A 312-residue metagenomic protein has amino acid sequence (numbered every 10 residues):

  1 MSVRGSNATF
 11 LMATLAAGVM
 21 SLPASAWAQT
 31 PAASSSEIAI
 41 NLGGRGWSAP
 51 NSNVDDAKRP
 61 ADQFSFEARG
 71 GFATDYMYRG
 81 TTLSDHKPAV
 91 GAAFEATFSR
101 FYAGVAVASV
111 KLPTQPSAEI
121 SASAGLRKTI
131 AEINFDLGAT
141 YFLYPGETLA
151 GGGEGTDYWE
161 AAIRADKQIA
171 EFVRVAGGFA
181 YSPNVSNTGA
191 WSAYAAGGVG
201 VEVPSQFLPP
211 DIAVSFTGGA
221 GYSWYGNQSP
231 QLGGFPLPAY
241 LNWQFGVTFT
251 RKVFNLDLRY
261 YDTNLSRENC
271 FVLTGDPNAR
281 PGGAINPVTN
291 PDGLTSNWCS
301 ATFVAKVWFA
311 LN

Functional and structural regions predicted by a protein language model:
S25-E67, R79-T81: Outer-membrane beta-barrel biogenesis signature
I40-W47, K58, N227-P236, R267-T295: Solvent-exposed loop segments that connect transmembrane elements
D55-S65, T114, T129-N134, I169-R174 (+3 more regions): Short loop/turn motifs that connect adjacent beta-strands in outer-membrane beta-barrel proteins
D62-F64, H86-V90, P116-I120, I133 (+5 more regions): Residues that define the transmembrane beta-barrel architecture of outer-membrane proteins
F66-G70, S99-V105, A122, F135-L137 (+7 more regions): Transmembrane beta-strands of outer-membrane beta-barrel proteins
F72-Y78, F98-R100, V107-K111, K128 (+8 more regions): Transmembrane beta-strands of outer-membrane beta-barrel pores
T156-P238, Y260-T263: Detector for outer-membrane/organellar transmembrane beta-barrel domains, recognizing the amphipathic beta-strand
V199-V201, F249-F254, R280, T295-N312: Outer-membrane beta-barrel "beta-signal"
